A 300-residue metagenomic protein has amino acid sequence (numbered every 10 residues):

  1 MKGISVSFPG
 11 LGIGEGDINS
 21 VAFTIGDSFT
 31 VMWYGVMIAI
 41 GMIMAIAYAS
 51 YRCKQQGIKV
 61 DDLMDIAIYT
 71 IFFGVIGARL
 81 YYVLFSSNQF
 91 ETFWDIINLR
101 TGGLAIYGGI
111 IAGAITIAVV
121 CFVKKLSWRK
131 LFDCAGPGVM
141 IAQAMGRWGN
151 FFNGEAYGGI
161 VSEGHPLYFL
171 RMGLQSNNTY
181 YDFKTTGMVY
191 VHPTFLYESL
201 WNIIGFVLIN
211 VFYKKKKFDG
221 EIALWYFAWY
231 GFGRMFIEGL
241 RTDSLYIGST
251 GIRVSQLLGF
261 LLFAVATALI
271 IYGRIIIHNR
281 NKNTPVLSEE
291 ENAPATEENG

Functional and structural regions predicted by a protein language model:
M1-G300: A feature for loop-to-transmembrane-helix boundaries and adjacent hydrophobic helices in multi-pass integral membrane
